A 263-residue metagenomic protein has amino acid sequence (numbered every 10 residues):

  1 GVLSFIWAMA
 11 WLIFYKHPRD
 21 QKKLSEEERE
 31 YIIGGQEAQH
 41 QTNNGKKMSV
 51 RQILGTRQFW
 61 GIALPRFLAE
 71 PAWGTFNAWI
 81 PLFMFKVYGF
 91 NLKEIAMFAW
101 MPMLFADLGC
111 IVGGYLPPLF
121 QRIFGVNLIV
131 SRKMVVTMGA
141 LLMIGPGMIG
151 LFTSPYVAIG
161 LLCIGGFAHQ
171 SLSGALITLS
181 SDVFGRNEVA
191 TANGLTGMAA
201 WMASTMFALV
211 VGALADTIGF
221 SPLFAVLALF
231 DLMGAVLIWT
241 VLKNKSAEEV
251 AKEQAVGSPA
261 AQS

Functional and structural regions predicted by a protein language model:
G1-I13, P222-T240: Symmetry-related core transmembrane helices of the 12-TM Major Facilitator Superfamily/SLC fold
G1-V2, N91, S131-M134, A213-F230: A membrane-interface helix-boundary motif in multi-pass transporters
W11-E26, T240-A251: Helix-loop junctions on the cytosolic side of multi-pass membrane transporters, especially the intracellular loop
H17-I62, V87, S258-A261: Juxtamembrane intracellular "pre-TM" segments in multi-pass secondary transporters
L54-G113, H169-S181: Extracytoplasmic gate region of multi-pass secondary transporters
M84-F85, L116-P117, Q121, V211-G219: Interfacial helix-cap and linker-helix signal at transmembrane-aqueous boundaries of multi-pass secondary transporters
C110, S181-T217: A late C-terminal transmembrane helix in Major Facilitator Superfamily
I129-L176: C-terminal transmembrane helical hairpin of 12-TM major facilitator-type secondary transporters
